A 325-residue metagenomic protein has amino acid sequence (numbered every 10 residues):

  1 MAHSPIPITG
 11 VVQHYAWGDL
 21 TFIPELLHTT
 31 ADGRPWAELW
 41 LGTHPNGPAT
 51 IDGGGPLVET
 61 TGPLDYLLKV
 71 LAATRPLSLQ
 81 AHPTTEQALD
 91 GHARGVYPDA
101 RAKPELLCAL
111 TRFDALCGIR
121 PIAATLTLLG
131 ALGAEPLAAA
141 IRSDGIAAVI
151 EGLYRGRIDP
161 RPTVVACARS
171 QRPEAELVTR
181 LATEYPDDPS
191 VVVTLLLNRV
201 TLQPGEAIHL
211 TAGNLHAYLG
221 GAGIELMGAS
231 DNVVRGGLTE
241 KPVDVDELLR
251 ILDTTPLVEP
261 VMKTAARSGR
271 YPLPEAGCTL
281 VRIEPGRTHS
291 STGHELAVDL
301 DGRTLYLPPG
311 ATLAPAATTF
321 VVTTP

Functional and structural regions predicted by a protein language model:
M1-R172, E240-V258, L280: Transition-metal
L41-N46, V70-A73, P104-F113, E184 (+3 more regions): Short, conserved beta-strand element in jelly-roll/cupin
I51-G54, V58-L64, D187-Q203, H289-P309: A short beta-strand-loop-beta hairpin characteristic of the jelly-roll/cupin
L77-Q80, P104-A115, G220-P242, C278-T279 (+1 more regions): A short hydrophobic beta-strand segment most commonly corresponding to one strand of the jelly-roll/cupin
L79-E86, T201-G220, G302-P325: Conserved metal-binding segment of the jelly-roll/cupin
R142-P242: Contiguous mid-protein beta-loop-alpha structural module that forms a pocket-lining wall or clamp of enzyme active
A222-E284: C-terminal amphipathic alpha-helical segment
A265-R287, T292-E295, L300-R303, P308-P325: Eukaryotic, compositionally biased intrinsically disordered regions
